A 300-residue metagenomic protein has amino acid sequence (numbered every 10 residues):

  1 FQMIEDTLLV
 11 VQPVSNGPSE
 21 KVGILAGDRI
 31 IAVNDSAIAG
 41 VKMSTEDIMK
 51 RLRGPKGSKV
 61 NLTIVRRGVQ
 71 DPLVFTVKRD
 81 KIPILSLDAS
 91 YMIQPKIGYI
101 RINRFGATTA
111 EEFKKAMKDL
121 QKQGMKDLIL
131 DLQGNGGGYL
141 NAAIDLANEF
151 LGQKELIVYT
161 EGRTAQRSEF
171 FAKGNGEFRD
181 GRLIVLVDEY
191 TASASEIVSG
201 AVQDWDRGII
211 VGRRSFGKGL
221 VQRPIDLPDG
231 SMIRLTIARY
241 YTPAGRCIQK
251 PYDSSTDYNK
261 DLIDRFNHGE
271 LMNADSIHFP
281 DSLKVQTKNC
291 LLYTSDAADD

Functional and structural regions predicted by a protein language model:
F1-V10: Short beta-strand-turn/beta-hairpin segments enriched in glycine/proline and small hydrophobics that form edge-strand
L9-P13, G17-L25, S36-A37, V41-P228: Cleft-lining beta-strand/loop regions that shape enzyme active-site pockets
G27-I30: A structural signal for short beta-strand/turn segments enriched in small hydrophobics and glycine
G219-L227, S231-R246, K250-M272, S276: Polar, glycine-rich mid-to-C-terminal structural blocks that act as macromolecule-binding/assembly scaffolds
H278-F279, K284-V285, L291-L292: A conserved active-site cap/scaffold subdomain adjacent to cofactor or substrate pockets
Y293-D299: Conserved small/polar residues in nucleotide/adenosyl-binding loops
